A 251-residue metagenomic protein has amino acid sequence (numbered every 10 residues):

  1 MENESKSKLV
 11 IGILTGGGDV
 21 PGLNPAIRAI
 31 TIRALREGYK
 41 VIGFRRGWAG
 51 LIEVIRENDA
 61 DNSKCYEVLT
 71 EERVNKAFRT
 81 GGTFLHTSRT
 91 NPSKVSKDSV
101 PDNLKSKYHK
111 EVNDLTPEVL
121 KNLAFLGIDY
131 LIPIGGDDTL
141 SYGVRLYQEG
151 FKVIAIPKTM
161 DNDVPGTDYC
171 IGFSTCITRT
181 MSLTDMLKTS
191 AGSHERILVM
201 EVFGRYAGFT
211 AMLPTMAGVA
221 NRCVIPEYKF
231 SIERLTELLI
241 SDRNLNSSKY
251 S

Functional and structural regions predicted by a protein language model:
E2-N58: N-terminal phosphate-binding or glycine-rich loops at protein starts, especially the Walker A/P-loop of NTPases
V10-G18, F84-H86, D129-P133, L198-E201: Short glycine-rich or small-residue beta-strand-to-loop segments that form or flank ligand, phosphate, metal/Fe-S
V20-I30, L51-I52, S93, D114-P117 (+5 more regions): Short glycine/serine/threonine-rich phosphate/pyrophosphate-binding segments that cradle anionic phosphate groups
R28-E37, N58-V68, R145-A155, I171-T175 (+1 more regions): A glycine- and small-aliphatic-rich helix-loop capping segment at beta-alpha/alpha-beta transitions that lines
A34, Y39-F125: Glycine-rich nucleotide/cofactor/substrate-binding loop typically near the N-terminus or early in the first domain
G38, F44-R45, Y147-C170, V224-S231: Short, acidic/small-residue loops that bind anionic groups at enzyme active sites
N122, Y130-G135, G143-R145, K152 (+2 more regions): Accessory alpha-helical/coil subdomains and C-terminal extensions that flank or cap enzyme catalytic cores
